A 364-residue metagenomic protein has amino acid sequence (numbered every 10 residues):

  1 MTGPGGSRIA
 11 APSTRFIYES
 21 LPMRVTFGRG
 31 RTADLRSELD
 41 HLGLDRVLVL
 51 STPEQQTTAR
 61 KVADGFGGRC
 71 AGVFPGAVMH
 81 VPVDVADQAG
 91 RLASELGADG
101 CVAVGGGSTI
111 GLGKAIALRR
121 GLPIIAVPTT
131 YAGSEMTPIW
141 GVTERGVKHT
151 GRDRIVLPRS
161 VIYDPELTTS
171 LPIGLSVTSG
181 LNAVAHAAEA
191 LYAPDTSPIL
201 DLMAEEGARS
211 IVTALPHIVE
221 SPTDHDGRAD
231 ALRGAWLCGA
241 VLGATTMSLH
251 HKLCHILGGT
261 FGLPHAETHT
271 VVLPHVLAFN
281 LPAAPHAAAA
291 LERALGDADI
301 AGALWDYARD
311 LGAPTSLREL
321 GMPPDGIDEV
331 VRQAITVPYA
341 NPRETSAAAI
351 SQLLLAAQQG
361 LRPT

Functional and structural regions predicted by a protein language model:
M1-D99, L317: ATP/NTP phosphate-donor binding region
T2-R8, P12, A294-T364: C-terminal charged capping/lid subdomain of soluble metabolic enzymes
M23, A33, L118-I199, G207 (+2 more regions): A glycine/threonine-rich phosphate-anchoring loop and its flanking beta-alpha core in nucleotide/phosphate-binding
R24, R46-L48, A71-G72, D99-V102 (+5 more regions): Structural motif
T32-R36, Q55-A59, V83, S108-A115 (+2 more regions): Short glycine/serine/threonine-rich phosphate/pyrophosphate-binding segments that cradle anionic phosphate groups
A93-I116, R120-Y131, L253: A short, small-residue-rich loop immediately preceding and capping a beta-strand
A190, P194-A303: Active-site segments that bind and position negatively charged phosphate/pyrophosphate groups
